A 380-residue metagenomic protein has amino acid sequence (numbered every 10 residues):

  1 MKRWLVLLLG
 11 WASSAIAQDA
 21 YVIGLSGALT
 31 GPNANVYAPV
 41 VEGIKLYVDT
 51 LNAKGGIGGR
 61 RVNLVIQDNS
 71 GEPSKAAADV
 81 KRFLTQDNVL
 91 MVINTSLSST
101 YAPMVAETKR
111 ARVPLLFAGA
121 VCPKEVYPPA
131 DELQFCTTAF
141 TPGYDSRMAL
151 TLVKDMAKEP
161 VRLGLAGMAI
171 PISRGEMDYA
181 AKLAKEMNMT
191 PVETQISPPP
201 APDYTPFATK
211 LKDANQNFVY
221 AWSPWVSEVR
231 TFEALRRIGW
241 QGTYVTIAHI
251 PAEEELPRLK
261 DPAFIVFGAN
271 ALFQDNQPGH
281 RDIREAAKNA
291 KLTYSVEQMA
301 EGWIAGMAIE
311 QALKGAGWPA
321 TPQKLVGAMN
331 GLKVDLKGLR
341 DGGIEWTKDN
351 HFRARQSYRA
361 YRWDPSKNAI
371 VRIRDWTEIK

Functional and structural regions predicted by a protein language model:
W11-A17: Sec/Tat signal peptide C-region and signal peptidase I cleavage site
A17-L25, G56-R61, K154-V161: Immediate post-signal peptide segment of exported/extracytoplasmic ligand-binding proteins
A20, N35-E42, K54-P128, S197-Y204 (+1 more regions): Beta-alpha junction/loop-to-helix N-cap segments that form part of ligand/metal-binding clefts
Y21-K45, Q67-S74, S96-L97, A166-G175 (+1 more regions): Extracytoplasmic "Venus flytrap"
A76, P123, T137-R162, P202-Y204 (+4 more regions): Hydrophobic alpha-helical segments within soluble ligand-binding/sensing domains
N88-T194, Q241-K260: Extracytoplasmic ligand/sensor domains, especially the bilobed periplasmic-binding protein
A139, F232-W303, I373-I379: Extracellular/periplasmic periplasmic-binding protein-like sensory domains
N289-M299, E310-I370: Segments of small-molecule ligand-sensing domains
